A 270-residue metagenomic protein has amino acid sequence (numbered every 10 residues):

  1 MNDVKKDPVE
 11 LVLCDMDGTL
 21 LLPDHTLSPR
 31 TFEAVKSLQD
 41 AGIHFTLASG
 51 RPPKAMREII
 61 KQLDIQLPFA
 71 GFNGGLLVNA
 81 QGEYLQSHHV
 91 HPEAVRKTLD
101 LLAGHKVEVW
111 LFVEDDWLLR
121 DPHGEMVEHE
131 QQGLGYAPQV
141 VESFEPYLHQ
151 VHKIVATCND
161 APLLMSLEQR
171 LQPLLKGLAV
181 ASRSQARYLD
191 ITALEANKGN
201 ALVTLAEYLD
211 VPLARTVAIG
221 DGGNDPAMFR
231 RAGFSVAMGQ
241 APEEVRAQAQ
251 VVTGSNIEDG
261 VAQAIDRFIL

Functional and structural regions predicted by a protein language model:
N2-L11, S28, D190-L270: Mg2+-dependent phosphoryl-transfer enzymes with acidic/Ser/Thr/Gly-rich catalytic loops
P8-P23: Asp-based phosphoryl-transfer active-site loop
D24-V127: Active-site phosphate-binding/coordination module
T31, M56-I60, L167, L171 (+3 more regions): Hydrophobic packing residues within well-ordered alpha-helices of enzyme cores
L38, S49, N73, I154 (+3 more regions): Residue-level signal for inorganic ion chemistry
G42-T46, I65-L67, K153, A214-R215 (+2 more regions): Short active-site oxyanion
L63-I65, F72-N73, L175-G177, R231-A232 (+1 more regions): Short, structured coil segments at secondary-structure junctions
H105-I219, G223, A227-R231, Q240: Conserved acidic, metal-coordinating active-site core of Asp-based, Mg2+-dependent phosphoryl-transfer enzymes
